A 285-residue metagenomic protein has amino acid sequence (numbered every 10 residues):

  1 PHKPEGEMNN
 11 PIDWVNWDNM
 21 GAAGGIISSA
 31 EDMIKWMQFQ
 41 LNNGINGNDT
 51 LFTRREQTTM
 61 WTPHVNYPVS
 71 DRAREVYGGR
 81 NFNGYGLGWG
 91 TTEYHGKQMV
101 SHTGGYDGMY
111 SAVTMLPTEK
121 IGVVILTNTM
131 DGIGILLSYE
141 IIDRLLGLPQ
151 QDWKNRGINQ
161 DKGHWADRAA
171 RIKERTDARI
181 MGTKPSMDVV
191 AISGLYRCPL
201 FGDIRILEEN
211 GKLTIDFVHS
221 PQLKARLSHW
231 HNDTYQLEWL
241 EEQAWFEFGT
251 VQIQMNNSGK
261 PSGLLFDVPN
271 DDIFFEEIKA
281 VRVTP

Functional and structural regions predicted by a protein language model:
K3-P4, M8-P285: Catalytic loop of the DD-peptidase/beta-lactamase superfamily, centered on the K-T-G motif and neighboring
